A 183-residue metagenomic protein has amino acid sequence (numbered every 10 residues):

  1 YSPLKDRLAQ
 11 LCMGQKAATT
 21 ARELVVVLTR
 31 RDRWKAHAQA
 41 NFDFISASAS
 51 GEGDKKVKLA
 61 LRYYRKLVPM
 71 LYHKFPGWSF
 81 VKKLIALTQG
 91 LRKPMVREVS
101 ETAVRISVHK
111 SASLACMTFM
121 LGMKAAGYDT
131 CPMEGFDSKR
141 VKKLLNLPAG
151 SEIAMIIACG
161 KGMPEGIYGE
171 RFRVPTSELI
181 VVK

Functional and structural regions predicted by a protein language model:
Y1-K183: Acidic, surface-exposed loops and disordered segments
